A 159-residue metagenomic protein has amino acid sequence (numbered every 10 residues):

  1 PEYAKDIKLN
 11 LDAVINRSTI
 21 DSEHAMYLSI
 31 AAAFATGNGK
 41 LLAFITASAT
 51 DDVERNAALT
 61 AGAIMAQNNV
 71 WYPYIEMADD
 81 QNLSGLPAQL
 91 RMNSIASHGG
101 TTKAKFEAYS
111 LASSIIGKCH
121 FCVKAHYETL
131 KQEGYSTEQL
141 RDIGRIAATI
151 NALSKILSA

Functional and structural regions predicted by a protein language model:
P1-H24, I30-G100, T129-Q132, Q139 (+2 more regions): Acidic, glycine/proline-rich low-complexity segments that act as flexible tails and inter-domain linkers
S29-I30, A108-L111: Short, structured motif recognition centered on aromatic/hydrophobic residues
G99, K103-F106, I116: Cyclin-like alpha-helical protein-protein interaction core
A112, I146: Fold-independent oxyanion-binding glycine-rich loops and adjacent beta-strand/coil segments at enzyme active sites
I116-C122: Short cysteine clusters
D142-I143: Membrane-interface alpha-helices at helix entry/exit sites of multi-pass transporters
